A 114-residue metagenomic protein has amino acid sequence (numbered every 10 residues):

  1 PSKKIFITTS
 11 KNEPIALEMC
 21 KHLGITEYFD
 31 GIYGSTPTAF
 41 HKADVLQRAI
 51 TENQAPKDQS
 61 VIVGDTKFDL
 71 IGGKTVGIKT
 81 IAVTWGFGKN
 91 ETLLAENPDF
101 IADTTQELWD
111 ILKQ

Functional and structural regions predicted by a protein language model:
P1-C20, Y33-S35: Substrate-recognition element of Asp-dependent hydrolases with the DxDx(T/V) motif
K11, P37, D65, W85-G88 (+1 more regions): Short beta->alpha linker loops
I15, M19, Y28, V45-L46 (+2 more regions): Hydrophobic alpha-helical segments typical of transmembrane helices and their membrane-interface/capping positions
I15-E18, G72, T92, D110-I111: Phosphate- and divalent-cation-binding pockets in alpha/beta enzyme and binding domains that engage nucleotide-derived
G24-Y28, N53-A55: Short helix-capping segments at alpha-helix termini
T26-F40: A short, structured active-site edge motif that brings together acidic residues
K42-L70: Conserved Lys-Pro-Asp/Glu-containing loop-to-beta segment of HAD-superfamily phosphomonoesterases, centered on
V61-I101: Acidic, Mg2+-coordinating phosphoryl-transfer loop and its flanking beta/alpha structural elements, shared across
